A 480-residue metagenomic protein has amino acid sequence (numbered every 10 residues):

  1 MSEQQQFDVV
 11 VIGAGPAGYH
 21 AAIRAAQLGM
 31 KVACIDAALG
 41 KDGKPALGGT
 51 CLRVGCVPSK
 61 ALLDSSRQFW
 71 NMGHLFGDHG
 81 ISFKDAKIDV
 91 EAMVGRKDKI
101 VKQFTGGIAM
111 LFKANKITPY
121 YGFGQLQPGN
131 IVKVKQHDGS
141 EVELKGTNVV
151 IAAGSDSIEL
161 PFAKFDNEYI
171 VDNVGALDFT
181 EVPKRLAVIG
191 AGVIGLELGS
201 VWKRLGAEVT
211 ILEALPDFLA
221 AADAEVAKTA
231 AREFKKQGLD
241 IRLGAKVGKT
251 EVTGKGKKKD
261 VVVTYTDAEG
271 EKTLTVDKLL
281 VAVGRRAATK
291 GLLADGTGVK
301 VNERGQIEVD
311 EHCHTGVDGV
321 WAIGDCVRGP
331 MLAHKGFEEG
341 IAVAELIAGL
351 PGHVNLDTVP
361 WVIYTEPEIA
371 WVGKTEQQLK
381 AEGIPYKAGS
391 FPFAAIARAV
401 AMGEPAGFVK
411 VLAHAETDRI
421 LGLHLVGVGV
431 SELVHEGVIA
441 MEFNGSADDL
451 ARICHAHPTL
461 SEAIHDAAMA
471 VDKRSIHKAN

Functional and structural regions predicted by a protein language model:
S2-F7, P16, I23-V182, T210 (+6 more regions): Glycine-rich flavin
V10-I12, G124, E143-G154, V188-I189 (+2 more regions): Short hydrophobic core segments
I12-P45, V57, A61-Q68, A348 (+3 more regions): Flexible, glycine-rich terminal cap/loop adjacent to redox cofactors in electron-transfer oxidoreductases
G13-P16, I189-G192, D325: Glycine-rich Rossmann-fold phosphate-binding loop(s) that bind the pyrophosphate of adenine dinucleotide cofactors
A17-R24, I170, G195-L198, R204 (+3 more regions): Short glycine/serine/threonine-rich phosphate/pyrophosphate-binding segments that cradle anionic phosphate groups
C56, A153-E208, L212, Q237-I241 (+3 more regions): Glycine-rich dinucleotide-binding loop and its adjacent helix/turn
D166-K184, T273-I347, E432, A440 (+1 more regions): FAD-site-proximal beta/loop scaffold in flavoenzymes
